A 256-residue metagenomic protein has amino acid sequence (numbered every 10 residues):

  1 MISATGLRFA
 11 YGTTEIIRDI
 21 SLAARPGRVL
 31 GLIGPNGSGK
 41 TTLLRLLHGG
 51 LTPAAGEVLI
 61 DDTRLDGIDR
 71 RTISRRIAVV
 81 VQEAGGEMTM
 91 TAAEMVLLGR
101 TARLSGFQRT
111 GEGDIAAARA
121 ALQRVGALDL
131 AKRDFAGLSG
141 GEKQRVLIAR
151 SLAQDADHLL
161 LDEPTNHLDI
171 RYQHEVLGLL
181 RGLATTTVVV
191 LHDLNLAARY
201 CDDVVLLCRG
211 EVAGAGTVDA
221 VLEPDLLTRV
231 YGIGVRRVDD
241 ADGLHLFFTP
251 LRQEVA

Functional and structural regions predicted by a protein language model:
I2, I16-D19: Conserved structural motif at the start of ABC-family nucleotide-binding domains
I33-P35: The feature captures the beta-strand-to-loop junction immediately N-terminal to the Walker
H48: Helix-to-loop junction immediately C-terminal to a conserved catalytic motif
G56-R64, I73: Conserved ABC transporter NBD signature motif
L97, E112-L130: Conserved ABC ATPase "signature" region
L159-E163: Catalytic Walker B motif of ABC-type/P-loop ATPase nucleotide-binding domains
T228-A256: ABC ATPase nucleotide-binding domains
